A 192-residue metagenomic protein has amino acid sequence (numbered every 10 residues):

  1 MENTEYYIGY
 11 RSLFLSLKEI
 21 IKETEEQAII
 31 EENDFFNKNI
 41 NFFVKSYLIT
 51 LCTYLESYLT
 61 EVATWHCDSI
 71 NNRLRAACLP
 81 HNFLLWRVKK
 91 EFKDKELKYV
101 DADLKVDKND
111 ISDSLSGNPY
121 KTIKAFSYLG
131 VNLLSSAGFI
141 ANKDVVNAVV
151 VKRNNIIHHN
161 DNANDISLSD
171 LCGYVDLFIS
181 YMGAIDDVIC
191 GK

Functional and structural regions predicted by a protein language model:
M1-L48: Charged alpha-helical initiation segments
T4, R11, P80, V146-N147: Helix-centric, low-specificity signal for extended rod-like, repetitive segments
L17, I123-N155, I166-K192: Amphipathic, Lys/Arg-enriched alpha-helical patches that create a basic surface for binding polyanionic ligands
K22, E26, E56-C67, V151-D165 (+1 more regions): Charged/polar positions within long, soluble alpha-helices
E31, D68, N72-A76, F83 (+4 more regions): Short, surface-exposed, charged/polar-biased interaction segments
D34-F35, S136, H158: General secondary-structure edge motif
N37-T53, F139, V146, D161-N164 (+1 more regions): Short, charged/polar micro-motifs that form catalytic or ligand-binding hotspots
I49-L51, L55-V146: Helix-loop junctions and short alpha-helical segments
